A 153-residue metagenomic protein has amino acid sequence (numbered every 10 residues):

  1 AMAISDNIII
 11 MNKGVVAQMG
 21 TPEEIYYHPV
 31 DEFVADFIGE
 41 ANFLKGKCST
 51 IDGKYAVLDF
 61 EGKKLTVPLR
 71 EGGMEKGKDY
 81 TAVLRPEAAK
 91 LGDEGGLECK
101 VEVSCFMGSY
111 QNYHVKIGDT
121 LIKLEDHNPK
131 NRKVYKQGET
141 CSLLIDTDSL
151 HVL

Functional and structural regions predicted by a protein language model:
M2-K63: Internal alpha/beta loop-helix hairpins
A41, I51-L153: Non-catalytic connector elements of ABC transporters
